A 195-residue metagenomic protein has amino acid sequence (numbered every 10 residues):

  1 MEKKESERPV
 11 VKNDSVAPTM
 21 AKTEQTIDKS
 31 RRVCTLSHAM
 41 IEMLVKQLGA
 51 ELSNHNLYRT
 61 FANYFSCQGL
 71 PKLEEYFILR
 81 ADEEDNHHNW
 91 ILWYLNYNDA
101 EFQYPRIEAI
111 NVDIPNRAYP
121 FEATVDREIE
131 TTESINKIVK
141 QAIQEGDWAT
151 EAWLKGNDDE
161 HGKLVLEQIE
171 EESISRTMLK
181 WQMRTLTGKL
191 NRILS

Functional and structural regions predicted by a protein language model:
M1-S195: Iron-associated oxidoreductase/ferritin-like identity signal
